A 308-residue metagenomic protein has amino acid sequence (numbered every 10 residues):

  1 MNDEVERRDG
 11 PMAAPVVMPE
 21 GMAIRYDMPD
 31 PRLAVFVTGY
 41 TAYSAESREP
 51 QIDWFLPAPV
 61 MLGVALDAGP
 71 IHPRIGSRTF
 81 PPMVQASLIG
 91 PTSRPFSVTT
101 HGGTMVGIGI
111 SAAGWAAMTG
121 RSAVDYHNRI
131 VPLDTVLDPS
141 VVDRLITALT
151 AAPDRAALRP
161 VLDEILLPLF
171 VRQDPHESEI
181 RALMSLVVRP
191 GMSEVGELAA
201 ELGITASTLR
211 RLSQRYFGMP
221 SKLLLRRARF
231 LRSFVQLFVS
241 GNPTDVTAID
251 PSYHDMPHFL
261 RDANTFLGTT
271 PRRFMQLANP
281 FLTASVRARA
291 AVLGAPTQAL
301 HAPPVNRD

Functional and structural regions predicted by a protein language model:
M1-R181, L186-A206, M219-P220, V235-F238 (+2 more regions): Alpha-helical bundle regulatory/interaction domains
R210, Q214, G218-R229, L260 (+2 more regions): Basic, alpha-helical helix-turn-helix
